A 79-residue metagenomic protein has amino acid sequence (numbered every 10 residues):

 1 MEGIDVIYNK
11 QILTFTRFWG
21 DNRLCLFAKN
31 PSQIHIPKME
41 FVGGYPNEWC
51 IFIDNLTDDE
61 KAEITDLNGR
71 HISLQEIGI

Functional and structural regions predicted by a protein language model:
M1-E2, Q75-I79: Short intrinsically disordered terminal tails
E2-G3, F41: N-terminal leader/targeting segments
T16-L67, H71-S73: Acidic, low-complexity, intrinsically disordered interaction modules
